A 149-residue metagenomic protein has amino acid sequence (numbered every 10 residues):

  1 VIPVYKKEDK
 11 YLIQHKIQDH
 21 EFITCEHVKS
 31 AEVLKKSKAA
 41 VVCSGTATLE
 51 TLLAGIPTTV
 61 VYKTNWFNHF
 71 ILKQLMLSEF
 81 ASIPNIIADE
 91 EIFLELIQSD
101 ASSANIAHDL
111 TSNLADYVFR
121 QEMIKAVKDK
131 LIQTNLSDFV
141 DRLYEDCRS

Functional and structural regions predicted by a protein language model:
V1-S149: Nucleotide-activated sugar donor-binding and catalytic core shared by glycosyltransferases and related lipid-linked
